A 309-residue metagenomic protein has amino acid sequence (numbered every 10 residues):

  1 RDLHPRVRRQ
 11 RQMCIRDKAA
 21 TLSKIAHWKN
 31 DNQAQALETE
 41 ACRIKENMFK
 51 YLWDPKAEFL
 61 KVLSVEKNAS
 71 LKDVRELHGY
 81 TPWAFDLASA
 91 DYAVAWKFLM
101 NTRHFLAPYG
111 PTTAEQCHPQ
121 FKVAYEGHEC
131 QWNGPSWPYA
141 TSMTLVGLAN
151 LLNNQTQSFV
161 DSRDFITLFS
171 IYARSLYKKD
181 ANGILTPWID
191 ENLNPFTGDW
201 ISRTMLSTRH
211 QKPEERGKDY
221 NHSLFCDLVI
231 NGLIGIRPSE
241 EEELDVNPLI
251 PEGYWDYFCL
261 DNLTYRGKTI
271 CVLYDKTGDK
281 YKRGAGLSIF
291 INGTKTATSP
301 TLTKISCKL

Functional and structural regions predicted by a protein language model:
R1-R11: Single conserved hydrophobic/aromatic residue that forms the stacking wall/gate of nucleotide- or nucleobase-binding
V7, E76-L77, S223, R266: A short, structural micro-pattern
R9, E46-S136, R174-R209, C271: Extended glycan-interaction surfaces of carbohydrate-active proteins
R9-A34, E38, K67-H78, P119-M143 (+1 more regions): The feature captures the catalytic groove of carbohydrate-active enzymes
D17-T21, A36-R43, P55, L77 (+4 more regions): Generic recognition of stable, solvent-exposed alpha-helical segments in well-folded globular domains
K18-I25, E40, I44-N47, Y51 (+7 more regions): Generic, well-ordered alpha-helical scaffold segments in large soluble proteins
S23-C42, D86-M100, N150-F169, R237-E242: Structural helix-adjacent loops and short alpha-helical linkers that scaffold large soluble proteins
H104, C130, G147-L309: Non-catalytic C-terminal accessory modules of carbohydrate-active enzymes
